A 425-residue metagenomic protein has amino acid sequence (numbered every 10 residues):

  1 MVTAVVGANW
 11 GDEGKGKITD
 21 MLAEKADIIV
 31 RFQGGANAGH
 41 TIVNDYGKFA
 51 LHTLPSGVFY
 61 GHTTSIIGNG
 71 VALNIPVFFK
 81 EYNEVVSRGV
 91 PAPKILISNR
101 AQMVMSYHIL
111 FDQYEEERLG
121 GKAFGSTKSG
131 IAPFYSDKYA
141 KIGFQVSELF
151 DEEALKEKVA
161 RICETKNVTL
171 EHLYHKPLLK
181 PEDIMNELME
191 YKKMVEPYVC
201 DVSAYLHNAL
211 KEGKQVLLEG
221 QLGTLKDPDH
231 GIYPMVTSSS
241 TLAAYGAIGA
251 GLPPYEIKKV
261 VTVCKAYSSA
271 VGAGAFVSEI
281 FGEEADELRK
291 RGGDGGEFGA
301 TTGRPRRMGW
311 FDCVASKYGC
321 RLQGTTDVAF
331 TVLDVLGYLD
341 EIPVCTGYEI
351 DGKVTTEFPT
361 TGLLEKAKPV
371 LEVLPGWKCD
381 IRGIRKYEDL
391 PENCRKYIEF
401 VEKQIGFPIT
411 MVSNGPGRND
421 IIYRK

Functional and structural regions predicted by a protein language model:
M1-K425: Non-transmembrane, aqueous-exposed alpha-helical and coiled segments at domain scale
